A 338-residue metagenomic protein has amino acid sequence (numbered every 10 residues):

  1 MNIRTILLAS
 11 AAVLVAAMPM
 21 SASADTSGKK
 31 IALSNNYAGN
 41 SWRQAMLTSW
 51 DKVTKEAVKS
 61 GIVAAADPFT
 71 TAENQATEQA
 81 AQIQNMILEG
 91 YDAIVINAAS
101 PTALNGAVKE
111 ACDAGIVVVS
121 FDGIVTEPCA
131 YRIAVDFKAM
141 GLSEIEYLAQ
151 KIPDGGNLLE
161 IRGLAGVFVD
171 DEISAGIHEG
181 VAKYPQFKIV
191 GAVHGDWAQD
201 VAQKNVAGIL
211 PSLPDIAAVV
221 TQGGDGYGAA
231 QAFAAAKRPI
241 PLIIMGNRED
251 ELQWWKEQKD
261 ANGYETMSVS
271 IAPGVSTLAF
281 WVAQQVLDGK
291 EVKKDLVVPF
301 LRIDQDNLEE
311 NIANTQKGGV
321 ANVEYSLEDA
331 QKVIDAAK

Functional and structural regions predicted by a protein language model:
M1-S10, P19: Bacterial Sec-dependent N-terminal signal peptides
N2-R4, A22-K338: A residue-level marker of the well-folded mature domains of exported/periplasmic proteins
V15-S23: C-terminal segment of classical bacterial N-terminal signal peptides
